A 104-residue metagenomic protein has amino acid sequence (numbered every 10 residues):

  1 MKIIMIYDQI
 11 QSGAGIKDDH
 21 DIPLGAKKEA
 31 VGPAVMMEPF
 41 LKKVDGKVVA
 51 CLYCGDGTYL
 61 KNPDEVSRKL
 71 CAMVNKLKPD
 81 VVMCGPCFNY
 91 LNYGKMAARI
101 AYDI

Functional and structural regions predicted by a protein language model:
M1-I104: Metallocofactor- and cofactor-centric catalytic cores in central/energy metabolism, strongly enriched
